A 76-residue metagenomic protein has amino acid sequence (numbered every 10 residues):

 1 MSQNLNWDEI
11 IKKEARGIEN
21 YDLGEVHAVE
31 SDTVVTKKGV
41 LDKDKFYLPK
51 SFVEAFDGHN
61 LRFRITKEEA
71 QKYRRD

Functional and structural regions predicted by a protein language model:
M1-D76: Peripheral interaction segments used for macromolecular assembly
